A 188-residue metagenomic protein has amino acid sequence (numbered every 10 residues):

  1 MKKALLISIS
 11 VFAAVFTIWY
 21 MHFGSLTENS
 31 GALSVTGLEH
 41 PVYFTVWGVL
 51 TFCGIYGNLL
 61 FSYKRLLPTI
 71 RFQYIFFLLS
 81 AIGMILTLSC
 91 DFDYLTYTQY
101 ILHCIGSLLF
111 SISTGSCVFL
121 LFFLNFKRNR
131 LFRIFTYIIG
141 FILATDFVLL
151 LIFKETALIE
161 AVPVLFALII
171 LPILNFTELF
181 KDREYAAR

Functional and structural regions predicted by a protein language model:
K3-S10, L67-S80, R128-I139: Membrane-interfacial loop-to-transmembrane alpha-helix junctions, especially the N-terminal start
S10-T27: Alpha-helical transmembrane segments of multi-pass membrane proteins
M21-S25, S62-K64, S89-Y97, F123-L124 (+1 more regions): Juxtamembrane "helix-exit" motif on the non-cytosolic side of transmembrane helices
S34-L38, T96-L109, T156-F166: Non-cytosolic membrane-interface motifs at loop->transmembrane helix junctions
T36-Y56: Interfacial helix-start motif at the membrane-water boundary
C53-T69: Transmembrane alpha-helical segments in integral membrane proteins
S80-F132: Membrane-proximal helix-loop-helix units in multi-pass membrane proteins
F123-R188: Terminal transmembrane helical module of multi-pass membrane proteins
